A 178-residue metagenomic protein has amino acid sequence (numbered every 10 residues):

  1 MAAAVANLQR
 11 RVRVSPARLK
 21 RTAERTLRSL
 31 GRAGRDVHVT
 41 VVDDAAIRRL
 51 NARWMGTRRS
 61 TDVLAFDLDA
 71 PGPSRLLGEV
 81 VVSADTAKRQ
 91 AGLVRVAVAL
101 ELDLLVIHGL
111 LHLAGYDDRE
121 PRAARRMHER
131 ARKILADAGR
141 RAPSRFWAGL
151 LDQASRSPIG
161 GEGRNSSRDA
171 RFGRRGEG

Functional and structural regions predicted by a protein language model:
M1-D103, L111-G178: An acidic/histidine-cluster motif and surrounding catalytic segment that typifies divalent-metal-assisted enzyme active
